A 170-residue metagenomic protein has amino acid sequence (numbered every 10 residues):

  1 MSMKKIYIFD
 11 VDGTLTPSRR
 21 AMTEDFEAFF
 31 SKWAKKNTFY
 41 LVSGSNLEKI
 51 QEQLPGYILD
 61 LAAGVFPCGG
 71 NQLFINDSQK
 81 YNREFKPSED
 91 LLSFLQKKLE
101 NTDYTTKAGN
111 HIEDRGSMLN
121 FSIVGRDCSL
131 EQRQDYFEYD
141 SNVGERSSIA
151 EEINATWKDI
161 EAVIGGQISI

Functional and structural regions predicted by a protein language model:
S2-K4, K36, A62, G116: A general structural motif
M3-M22, L41: Asp-based phosphoryl-transfer active-site loop
M3-Y7, E24-A28, Q72, I123-L130 (+1 more regions): Short amphipathic alpha-helical segments, especially helix-boundary/capping motifs
Y7-D12, C68-G70, R115-G116, F121-R126: Short loop/turn segments at strand-loop or loop-helix junctions that form parts of catalytic or ligand-binding pockets
D12-S18, S78, V124, Q167: Short strand-loop junctions, especially beta-strand C-caps/beta-turns that link beta-sheets to coils or alpha-helices
L15, E48, D127: Glycine-rich nucleotide phosphate-binding loop and flanking beta-alpha elements of Rossmann-like dinucleotide-binding
R20-H111: Active-site phosphate-binding/coordination module
T105-I170: Conserved acidic, metal-coordinating active-site core of Asp-based, Mg2+-dependent phosphoryl-transfer enzymes
